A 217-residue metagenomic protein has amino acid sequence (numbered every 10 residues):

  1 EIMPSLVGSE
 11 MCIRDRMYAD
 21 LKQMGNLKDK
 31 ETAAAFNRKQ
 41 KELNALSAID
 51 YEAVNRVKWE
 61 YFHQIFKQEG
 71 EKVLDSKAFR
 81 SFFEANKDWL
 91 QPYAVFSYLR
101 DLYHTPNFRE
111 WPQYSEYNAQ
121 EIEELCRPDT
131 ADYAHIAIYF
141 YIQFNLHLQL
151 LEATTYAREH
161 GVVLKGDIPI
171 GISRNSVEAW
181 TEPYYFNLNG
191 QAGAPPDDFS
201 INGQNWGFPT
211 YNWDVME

Functional and structural regions predicted by a protein language model:
E1-G8: Single conserved hydrophobic/aromatic residue that forms the stacking wall/gate of nucleotide- or nucleobase-binding
M3, V54, D88, H160-V162: Short, surface-exposed helix-loop/turn micro-motifs enriched in polar/charged residues
S5, V95, V163-G166: A structural signal for short, well-ordered beta-strand segments and their strand-loop junctions that often border
S9-Q143, H147, I172-E217: Alpha-amylase-like alpha-glycosidases and glucanotransferases acting on alpha-linked glucans and related
Y139-S173: Conserved, well-ordered alpha-helix/loop/beta-strand core segments that scaffold catalytic motifs
